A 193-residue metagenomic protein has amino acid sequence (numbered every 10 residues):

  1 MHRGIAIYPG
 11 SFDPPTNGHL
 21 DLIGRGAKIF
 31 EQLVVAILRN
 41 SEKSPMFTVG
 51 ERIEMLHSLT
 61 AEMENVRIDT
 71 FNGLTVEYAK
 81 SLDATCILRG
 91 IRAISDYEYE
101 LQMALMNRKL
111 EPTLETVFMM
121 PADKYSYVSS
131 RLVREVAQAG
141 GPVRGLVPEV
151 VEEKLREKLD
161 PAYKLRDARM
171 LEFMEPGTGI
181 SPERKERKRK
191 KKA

Functional and structural regions predicted by a protein language model:
M1-A193: Nucleotidyltransferase catalytic core that binds NTPs
